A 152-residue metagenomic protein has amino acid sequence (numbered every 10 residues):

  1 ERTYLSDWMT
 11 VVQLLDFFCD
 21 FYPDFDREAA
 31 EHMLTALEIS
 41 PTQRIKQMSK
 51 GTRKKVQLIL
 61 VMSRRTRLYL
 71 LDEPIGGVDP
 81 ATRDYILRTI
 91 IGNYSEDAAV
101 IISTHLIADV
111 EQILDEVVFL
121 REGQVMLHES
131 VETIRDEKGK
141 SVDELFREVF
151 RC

Functional and structural regions predicted by a protein language model:
E1-V56: ABC-family P-loop ATPase nucleotide-binding domains
Y69-E73, V78: Catalytic Walker B motif of ABC-type/P-loop ATPase nucleotide-binding domains
R83-E96: Helical segment within the ABC ATPase nucleotide-binding domain
A98-L106: Conserved H-loop
V110-Q112: A short, surface-exposed alpha-helical micro-motif characterized by mixed small hydrophobic and charged/polar residues
H128-E129: ABC ATPase "signature
